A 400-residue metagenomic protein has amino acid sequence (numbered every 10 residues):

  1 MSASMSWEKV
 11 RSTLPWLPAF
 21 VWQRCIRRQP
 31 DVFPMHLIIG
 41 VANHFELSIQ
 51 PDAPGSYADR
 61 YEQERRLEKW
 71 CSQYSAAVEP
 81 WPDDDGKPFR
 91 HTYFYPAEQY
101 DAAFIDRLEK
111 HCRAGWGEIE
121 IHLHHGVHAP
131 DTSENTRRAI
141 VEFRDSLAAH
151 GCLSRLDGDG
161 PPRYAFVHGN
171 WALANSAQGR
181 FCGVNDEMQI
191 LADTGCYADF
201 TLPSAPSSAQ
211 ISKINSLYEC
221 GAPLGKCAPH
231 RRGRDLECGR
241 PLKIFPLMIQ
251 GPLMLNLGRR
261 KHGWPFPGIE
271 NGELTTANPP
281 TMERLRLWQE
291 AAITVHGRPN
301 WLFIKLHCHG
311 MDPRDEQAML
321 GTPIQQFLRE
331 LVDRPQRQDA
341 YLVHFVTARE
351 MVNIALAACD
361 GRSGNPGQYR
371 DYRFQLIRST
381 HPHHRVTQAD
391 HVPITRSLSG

Functional and structural regions predicted by a protein language model:
S2-G86, A358-S379: N-terminal regions that are enriched for targeting/export leaders and immediately downstream pro/stem segments
S2-R27, C152-N300: Active-site-adjacent pocket scaffolds in enzyme catalytic domains
P30-P34, S75-K87, A102-H122, V141-P161 (+2 more regions): Acidic (Asp/Glu)-rich catalytic clusters
M35-N135, A165, D199, L302-H307 (+1 more regions): Short, well-structured secondary-structure segments
L47-E68, L253, H262-E283, C308-P313: Acidic/glycine-enriched edge-of-secondary-structure segments
R65-K69, T92-I105, G126-T136, A172-C182 (+4 more regions): Acidic-and-aromatic substrate-binding clefts and catalytic sites of carbohydrate-active enzymes
R137, F143-H150, R155-R163, H168 (+6 more regions): A cross-taxonomic marker for long C-terminal extensions/tails that follow the last structured domain
D193, A198-S207, S212, A222-L224 (+2 more regions): C-terminal domain-boundary segment and adjacent tail
